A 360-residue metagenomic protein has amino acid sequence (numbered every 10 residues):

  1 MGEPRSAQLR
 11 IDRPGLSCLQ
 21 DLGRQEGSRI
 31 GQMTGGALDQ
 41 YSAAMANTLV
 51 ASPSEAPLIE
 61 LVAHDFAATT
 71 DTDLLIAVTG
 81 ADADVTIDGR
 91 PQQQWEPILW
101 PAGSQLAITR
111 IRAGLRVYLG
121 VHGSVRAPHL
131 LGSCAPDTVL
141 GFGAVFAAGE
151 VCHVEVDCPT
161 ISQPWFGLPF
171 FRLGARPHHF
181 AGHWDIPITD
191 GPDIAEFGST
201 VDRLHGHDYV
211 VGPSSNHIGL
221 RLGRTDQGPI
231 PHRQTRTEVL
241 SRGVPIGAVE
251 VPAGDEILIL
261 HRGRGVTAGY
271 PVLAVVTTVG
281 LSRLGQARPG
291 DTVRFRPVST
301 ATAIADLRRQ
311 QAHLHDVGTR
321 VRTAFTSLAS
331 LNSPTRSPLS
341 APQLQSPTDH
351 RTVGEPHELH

Functional and structural regions predicted by a protein language model:
M1-H360: Conserved "landmark" site that anchors the functional core of diverse proteins
